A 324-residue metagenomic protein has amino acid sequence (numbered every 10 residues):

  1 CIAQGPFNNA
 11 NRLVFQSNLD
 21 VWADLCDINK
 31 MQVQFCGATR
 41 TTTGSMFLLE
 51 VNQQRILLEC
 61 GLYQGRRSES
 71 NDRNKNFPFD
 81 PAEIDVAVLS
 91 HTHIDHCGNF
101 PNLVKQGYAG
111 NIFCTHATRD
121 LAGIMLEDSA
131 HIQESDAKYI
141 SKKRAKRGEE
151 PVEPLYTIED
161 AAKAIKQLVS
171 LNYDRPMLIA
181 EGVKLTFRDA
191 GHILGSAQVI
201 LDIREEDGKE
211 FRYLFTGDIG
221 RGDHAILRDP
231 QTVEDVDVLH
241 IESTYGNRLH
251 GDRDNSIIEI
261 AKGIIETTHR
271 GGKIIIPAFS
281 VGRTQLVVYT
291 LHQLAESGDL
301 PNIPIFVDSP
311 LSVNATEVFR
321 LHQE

Functional and structural regions predicted by a protein language model:
N8, A23-D27: Short, positively charged and aromatic/hydrophobic N-terminal segments
Q16-L19, L25: Short hydrophobic targeting helices and cationic amphipathic motifs that mediate membrane/organellar targeting
Q32-G37, I56-E59, K184-A190, R212-D218 (+1 more regions): Active-site-proximal beta-strand elements of phosphoester/diester hydrolases
A38-T39, C60-Y63, A117, I193 (+4 more regions): Active-site metal-binding loops of divalent metal-dependent hydrolases
T39-T41, V51-G110, C114-K166, I219-R228 (+1 more regions): Pre-active-site segment of Zn-dependent metallo-hydrolases
L48-V51, D174-Q231: Catalytic core of the metallo-beta-lactamase
L201, F211, V236-R248: Gly-rich Lys/Arg/Thr-decorated short loops/hinges at beta-loop-alpha junctions or inter-strand turns that position
G263-E324: Hard-cation-handling environments
